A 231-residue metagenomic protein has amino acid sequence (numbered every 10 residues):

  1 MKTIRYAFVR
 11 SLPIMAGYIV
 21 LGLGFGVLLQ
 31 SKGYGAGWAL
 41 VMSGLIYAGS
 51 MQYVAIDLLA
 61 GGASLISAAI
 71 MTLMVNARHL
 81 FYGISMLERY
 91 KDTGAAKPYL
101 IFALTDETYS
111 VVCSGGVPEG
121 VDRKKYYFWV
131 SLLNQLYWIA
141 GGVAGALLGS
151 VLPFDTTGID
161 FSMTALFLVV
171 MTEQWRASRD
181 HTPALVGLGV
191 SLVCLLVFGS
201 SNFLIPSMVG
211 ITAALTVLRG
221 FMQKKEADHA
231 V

Functional and structural regions predicted by a protein language model:
M1-A7, G120-D122, G220-V231: Intrinsically disordered, low-complexity non-transmembrane regions of multi-pass membrane transporters
R5-L21, Y34-L40, L45-A48, P153 (+3 more regions): Helical membrane-embedded segments and adjacent short helical loop/helix-boundary regions of multi-pass membrane
V9-I101, Y137: Pore-lining transmembrane helices
L23-V27, I56, I84, A146 (+3 more regions): Transmembrane alpha-helix boundary and packing residues in multipass membrane permease domains and related
G44, D57, S85, R89 (+6 more regions): Membrane-interface helix caps of multi-pass small-molecule transporters
Y47-M51, M74-L80, L166-T172, S191-V193 (+1 more regions): Alpha-helical transmembrane segments and their membrane-interface exit regions
I70-D160: Helix-loop-helix junctions within the multi-pass membrane cores of secondary transporters/permeases
K124-P206: Membrane-embedded alpha-helical modules
